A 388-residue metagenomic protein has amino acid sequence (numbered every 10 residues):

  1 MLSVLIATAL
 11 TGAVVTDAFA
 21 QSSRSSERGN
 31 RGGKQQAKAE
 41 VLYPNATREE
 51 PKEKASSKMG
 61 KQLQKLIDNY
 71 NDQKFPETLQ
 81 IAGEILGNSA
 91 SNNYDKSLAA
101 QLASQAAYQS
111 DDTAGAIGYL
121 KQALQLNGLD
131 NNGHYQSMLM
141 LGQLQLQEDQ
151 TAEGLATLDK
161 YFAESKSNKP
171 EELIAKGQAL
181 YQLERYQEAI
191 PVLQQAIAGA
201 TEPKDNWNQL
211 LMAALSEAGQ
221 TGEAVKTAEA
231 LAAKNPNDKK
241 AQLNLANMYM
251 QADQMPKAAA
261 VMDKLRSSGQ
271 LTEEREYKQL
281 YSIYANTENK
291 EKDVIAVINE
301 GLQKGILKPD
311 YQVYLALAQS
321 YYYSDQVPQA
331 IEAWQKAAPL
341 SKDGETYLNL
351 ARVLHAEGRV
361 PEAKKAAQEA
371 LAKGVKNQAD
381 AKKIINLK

Functional and structural regions predicted by a protein language model:
I6-K121, G128, G133-Q136, Q147 (+4 more regions): N-terminal leader/linker segments that initiate helical-solenoid repeat arrays
R48-K54, L86-N92, L124-D130, D159-S167 (+6 more regions): Solenoid-like repeat scaffolds
A55-Q64, N93-A100, D130-M140, S165-A175 (+7 more regions): Generic helix N-cap/helix-start motif at coil->alpha-helix transitions
N69, A103, A107, Q145 (+7 more regions): Residue at a conserved register position within TPR or TPR-like alpha-solenoid repeats
D72, S110, E148, L183 (+5 more regions): Structural motif corresponding to the intra-repeat A-B loop/turn of tetratricopeptide repeats
F75, T113, T151, Y186 (+5 more regions): TPR-repeat structural position
P309-K388: C-terminal soluble interaction/assembly domains
